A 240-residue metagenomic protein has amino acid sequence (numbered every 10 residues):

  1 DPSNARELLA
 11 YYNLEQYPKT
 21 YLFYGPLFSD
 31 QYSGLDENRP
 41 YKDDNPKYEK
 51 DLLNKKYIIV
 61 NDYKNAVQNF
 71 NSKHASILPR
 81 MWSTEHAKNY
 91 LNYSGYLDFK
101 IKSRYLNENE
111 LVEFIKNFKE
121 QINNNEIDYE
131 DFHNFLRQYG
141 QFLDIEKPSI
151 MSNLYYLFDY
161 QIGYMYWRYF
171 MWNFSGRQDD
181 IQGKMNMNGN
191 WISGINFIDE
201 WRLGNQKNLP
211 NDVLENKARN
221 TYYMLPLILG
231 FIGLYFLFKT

Functional and structural regions predicted by a protein language model:
P2-P226: Lumenal/periplasmic acceptor-binding loop at the mouth of the active site in multi-pass, GT-C-fold membrane enzymes
Y223-K239: Hydrophobic, aromatic-rich transmembrane alpha-helices and their immediate juxtamembrane boundary segments
